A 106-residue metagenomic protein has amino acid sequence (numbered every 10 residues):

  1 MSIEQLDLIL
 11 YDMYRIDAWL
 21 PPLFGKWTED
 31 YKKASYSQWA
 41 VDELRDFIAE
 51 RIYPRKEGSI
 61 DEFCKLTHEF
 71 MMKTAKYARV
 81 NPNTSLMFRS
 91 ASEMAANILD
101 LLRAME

Functional and structural regions predicted by a protein language model:
M1-L8, R51-G58, D100-E106: Short intrinsically disordered terminal tails
M1-W27: Extreme N-terminal leader/activation tails
Q5, I9-D12, K33, S37 (+3 more regions): Amphipathic alpha-helix face/heptad-repeat signature
I9, D42, M72: Alpha-helical and His/Cys-centered functional microenvironments
Y14, W39-D42, H68, R89-A96 (+1 more regions): Generic structural signal for well-ordered, non-transmembrane alpha-helical segments in soluble/cytosolic regions
W19-H68: Amphipathic alpha-helical interaction modules
K73-E106: Amphipathic alpha-helical binding modules
